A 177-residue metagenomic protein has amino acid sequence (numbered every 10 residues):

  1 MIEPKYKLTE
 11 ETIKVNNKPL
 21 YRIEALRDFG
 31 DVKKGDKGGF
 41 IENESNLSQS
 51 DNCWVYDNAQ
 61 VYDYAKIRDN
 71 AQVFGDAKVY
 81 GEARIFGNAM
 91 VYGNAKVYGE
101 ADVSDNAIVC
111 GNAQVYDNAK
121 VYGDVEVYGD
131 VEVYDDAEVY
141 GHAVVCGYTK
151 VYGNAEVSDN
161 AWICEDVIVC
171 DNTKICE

Functional and structural regions predicted by a protein language model:
M1-D51, D171: Terminal amphipathic alpha-helical/low-complexity segments used for targeting or macromolecular assembly
D51-E177: A detector of tandem-repeat and repeat-rich interaction/domain scaffolds
